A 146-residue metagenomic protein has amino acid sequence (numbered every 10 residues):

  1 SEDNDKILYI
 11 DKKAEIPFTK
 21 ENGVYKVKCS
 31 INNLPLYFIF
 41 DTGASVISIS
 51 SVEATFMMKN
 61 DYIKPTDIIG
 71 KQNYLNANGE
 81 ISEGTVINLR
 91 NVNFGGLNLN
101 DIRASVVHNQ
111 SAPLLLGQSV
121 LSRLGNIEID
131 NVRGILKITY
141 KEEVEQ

Functional and structural regions predicted by a protein language model:
S1-Q146: Pepsin/retropepsin-fold aspartyl endopeptidases
